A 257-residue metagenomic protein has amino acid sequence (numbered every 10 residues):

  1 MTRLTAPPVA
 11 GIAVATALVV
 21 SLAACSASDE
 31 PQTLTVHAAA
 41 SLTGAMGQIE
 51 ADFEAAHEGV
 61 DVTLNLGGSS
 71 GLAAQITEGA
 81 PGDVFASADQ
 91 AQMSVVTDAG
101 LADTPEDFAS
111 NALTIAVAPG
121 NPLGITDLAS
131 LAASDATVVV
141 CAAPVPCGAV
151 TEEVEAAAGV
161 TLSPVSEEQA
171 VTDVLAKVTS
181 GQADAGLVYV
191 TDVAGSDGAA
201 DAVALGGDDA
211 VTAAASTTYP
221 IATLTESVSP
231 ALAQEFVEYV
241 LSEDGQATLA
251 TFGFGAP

Functional and structural regions predicted by a protein language model:
M1-A13: Bacterial N-terminal signal peptides that target proteins for export
R3-L4, C25-A51, S70, A74 (+3 more regions): Exported/periplasmic ABC-transporter solute-binding proteins
V14-L18: Hydrophobic helical h-region of N-terminal Sec-dependent signal peptides in bacterial secretory/periplasmic proteins
V20-A24: C-terminal motif of bacterial Sec signal peptides marking the signal peptidase cleavage site
L34, V60-V62, L113: Conserved beta-strand core positions
A51-T63: Signal peptide-proximal N-terminal region of secreted/periplasmic/extracellular or secretory-lumen proteins
G59, P81-G82, A183: Short, high-confidence coil segments that cap the C-terminus of an alpha-helix and link into the following beta-strand
S69-L101, G124: Pocket-flanking alpha-helical
